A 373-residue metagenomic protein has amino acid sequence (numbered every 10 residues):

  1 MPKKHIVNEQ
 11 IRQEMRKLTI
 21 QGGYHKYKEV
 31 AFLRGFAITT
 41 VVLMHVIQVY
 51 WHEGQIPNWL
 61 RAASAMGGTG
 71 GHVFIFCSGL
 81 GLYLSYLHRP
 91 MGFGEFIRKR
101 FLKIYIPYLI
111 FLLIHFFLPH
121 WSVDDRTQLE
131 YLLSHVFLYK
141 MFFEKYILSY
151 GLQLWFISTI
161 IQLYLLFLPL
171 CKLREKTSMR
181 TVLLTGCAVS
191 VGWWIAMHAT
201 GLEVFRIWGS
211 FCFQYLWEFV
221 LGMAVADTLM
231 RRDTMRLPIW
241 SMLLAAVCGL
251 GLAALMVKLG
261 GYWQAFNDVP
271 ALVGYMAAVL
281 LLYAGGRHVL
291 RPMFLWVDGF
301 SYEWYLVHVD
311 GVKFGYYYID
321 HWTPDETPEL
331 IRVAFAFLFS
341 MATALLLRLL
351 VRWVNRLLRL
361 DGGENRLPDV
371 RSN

Functional and structural regions predicted by a protein language model:
M1-G192, F300, H321-N373: Membrane-cytosol interface segments of multi-pass membrane proteins, especially ER/Golgi lipid-handling enzymes
L18, G201, I207-G299, E303 (+2 more regions): Alpha-helical transmembrane segments and terminal signal-anchor/GPI-anchor hydrophobic tails, characterized by long
T39-I47, V136-F143, G186-A199, A245-L259 (+1 more regions): Aromatic-anchored segments of alpha-helical transmembrane domains
L82-S85, F111, W194-A196, A226 (+6 more regions): Hydrophobic alpha-helical segments of integral membrane proteins
G92-F93, I114-S122, Y139-S149, A199-F205 (+3 more regions): Short juxtamembrane and helix-loop transition motifs at transmembrane-helix boundaries in membrane proteins
